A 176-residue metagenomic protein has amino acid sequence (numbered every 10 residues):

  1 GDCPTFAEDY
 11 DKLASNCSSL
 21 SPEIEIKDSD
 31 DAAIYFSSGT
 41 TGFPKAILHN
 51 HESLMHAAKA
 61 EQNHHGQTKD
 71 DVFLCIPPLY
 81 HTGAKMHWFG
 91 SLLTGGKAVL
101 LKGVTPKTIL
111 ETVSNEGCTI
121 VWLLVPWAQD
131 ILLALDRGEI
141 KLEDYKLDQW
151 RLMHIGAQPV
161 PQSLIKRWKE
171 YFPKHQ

Functional and structural regions predicted by a protein language model:
G1-T5, K12, K102-Q176: Conserved adenylate-forming
D2, A7, S15-F36, F43 (+1 more regions): Conserved pre-ATP/AMP-binding loop-to-beta segment of ANL
D28, T82-G83, Q162: A short, basic/aromatic alpha-helical/loop segment that forms part of the nucleotidyl-sugar donor-binding site
D31, S37-T40, F73, L79 (+4 more regions): Conserved S/T- and glycine-rich ATP-binding loop of Class I adenylate-forming
G39-T40, G95, A157: Conserved G/P- and acidic residue-centered "switch" motifs that form tight phosphate/ATP-binding loops in soluble
N50-H51: Short coil-to-helix segment of the ABC ATPase nucleotide-binding domain corresponding to the Q-loop/switch region
M55-V72, Y80-I120, A134-L135, K141: Conserved AMP-binding/adenylation subdomain of ANL enzymes
